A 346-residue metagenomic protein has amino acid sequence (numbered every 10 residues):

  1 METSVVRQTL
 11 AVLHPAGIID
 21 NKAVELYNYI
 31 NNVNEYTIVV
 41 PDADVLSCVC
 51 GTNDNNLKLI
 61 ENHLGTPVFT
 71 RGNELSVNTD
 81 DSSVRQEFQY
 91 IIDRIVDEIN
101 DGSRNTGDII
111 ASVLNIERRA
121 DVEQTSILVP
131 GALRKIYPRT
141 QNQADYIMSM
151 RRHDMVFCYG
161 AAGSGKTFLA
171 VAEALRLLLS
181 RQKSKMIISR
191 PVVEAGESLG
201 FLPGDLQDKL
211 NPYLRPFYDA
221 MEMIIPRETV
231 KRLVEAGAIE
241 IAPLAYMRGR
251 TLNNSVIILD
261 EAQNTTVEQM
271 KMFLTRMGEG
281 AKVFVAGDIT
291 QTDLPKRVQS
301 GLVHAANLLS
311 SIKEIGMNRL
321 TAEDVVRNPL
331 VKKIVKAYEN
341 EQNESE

Functional and structural regions predicted by a protein language model:
M1-N31: N-terminal amphipathic/basic-hydrophobic helices that include classical n-h-c signal peptides and signal-anchor
V24-Y90: Accessory, non-ATPase domains that flank or precede helicase/AAA+ motor cores in DNA-metabolism machines
L26-I30, I110-S126, Q342-E346: Intrinsically disordered, low-complexity linkers and terminal tails enriched in Pro/Gly and often acidic or mixed-charge
N31-P41, I95-I110, G316, L320: Interdomain boundary/hinge elements
F69-E123: Interdomain "pre-motor" coupling segment immediately N-terminal to P-loop NTPase/helicase cores
E123-K135: Conserved adenine-nucleotide phosphate-binding loops and their immediately adjacent elements
L133-L259, Q263-E346: Conserved helicase motor core of SF1/SF2 NTP-dependent helicases
